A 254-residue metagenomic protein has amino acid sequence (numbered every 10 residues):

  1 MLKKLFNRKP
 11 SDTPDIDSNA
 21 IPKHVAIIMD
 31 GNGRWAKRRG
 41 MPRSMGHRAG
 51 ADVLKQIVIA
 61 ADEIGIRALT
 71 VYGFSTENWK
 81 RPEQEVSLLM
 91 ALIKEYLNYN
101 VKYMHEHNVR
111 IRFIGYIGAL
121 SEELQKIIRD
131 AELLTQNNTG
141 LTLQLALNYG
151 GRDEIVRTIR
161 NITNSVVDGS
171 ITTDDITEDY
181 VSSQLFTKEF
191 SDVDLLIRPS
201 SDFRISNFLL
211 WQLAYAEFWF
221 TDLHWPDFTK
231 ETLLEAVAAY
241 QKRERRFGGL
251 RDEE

Functional and structural regions predicted by a protein language model:
M1-E254: Flexible, compositionally biased loop and terminal segments
